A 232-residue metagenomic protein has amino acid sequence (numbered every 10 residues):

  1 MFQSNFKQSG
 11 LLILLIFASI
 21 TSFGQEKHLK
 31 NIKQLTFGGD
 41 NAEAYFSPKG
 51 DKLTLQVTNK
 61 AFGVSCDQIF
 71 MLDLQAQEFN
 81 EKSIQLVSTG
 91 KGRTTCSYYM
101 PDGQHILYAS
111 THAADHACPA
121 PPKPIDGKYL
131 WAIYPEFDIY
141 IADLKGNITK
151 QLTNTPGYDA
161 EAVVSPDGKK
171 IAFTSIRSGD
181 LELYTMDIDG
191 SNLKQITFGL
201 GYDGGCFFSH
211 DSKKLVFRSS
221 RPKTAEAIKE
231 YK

Functional and structural regions predicted by a protein language model:
L15-S22: Hydrophobic h-region of N-terminal signal peptides that target proteins for export in Gram-negative bacteria
Q25-G39: A short helix->beta-strand "capping" segment at the edge of beta-propeller domains
I32-L35, I84-V87, I148-T153, N192-T197: A short beta-strand motif characteristic of beta-propeller blades
F37-D40, Q56-I69, S88-T94, A109-D138 (+4 more regions): A flexible loop/linker signature enriched in serine peptidases of the S9 family
P48-K49, P101-D102, P166-D167, H210-D211: Residue-level detector of Asp-centered blade-edge/turn motifs that repeat once per structural unit in beta-propeller
L53-T54, I106, I171-A172, L215: Hydrophobic beta-strand positions that form the internal "hydrophobic ladder" of WD40/Gbeta-like beta-propeller blades
L74-Q77, D143-N147, D187-S191: Short loop/turn segments that connect beta-strands within beta-propeller blades
